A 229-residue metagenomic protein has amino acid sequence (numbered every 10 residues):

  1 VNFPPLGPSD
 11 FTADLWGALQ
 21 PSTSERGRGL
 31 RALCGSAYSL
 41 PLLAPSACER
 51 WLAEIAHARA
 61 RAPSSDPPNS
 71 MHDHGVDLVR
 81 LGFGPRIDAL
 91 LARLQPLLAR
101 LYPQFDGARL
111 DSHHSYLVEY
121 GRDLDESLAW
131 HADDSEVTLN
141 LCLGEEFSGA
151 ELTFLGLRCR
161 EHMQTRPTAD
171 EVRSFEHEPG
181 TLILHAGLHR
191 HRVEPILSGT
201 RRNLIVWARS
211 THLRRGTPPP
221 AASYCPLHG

Functional and structural regions predicted by a protein language model:
V1-S36, C225-G229: Fe(II)/2-oxoglutarate
S9, L43-A44, H113, T200: Intrinsically disordered, low-complexity regions enriched in Ser/Pro/Gly/Gln/His and often acidic
A13, R31, A53, H74 (+3 more regions): Residue-level marker of intrinsically disordered, low-complexity segments enriched for small/polar residues
D14, S46, H74, V79-L81 (+5 more regions): Surface-exposed loop/turn and secondary-structure junction residues enriched for glycine/proline
G17-G107: Non-heme Fe(II)/2-oxoglutarate
P103-H228: Catalytic core of non-heme Fe(II) oxygenases with the double-stranded beta-helix
